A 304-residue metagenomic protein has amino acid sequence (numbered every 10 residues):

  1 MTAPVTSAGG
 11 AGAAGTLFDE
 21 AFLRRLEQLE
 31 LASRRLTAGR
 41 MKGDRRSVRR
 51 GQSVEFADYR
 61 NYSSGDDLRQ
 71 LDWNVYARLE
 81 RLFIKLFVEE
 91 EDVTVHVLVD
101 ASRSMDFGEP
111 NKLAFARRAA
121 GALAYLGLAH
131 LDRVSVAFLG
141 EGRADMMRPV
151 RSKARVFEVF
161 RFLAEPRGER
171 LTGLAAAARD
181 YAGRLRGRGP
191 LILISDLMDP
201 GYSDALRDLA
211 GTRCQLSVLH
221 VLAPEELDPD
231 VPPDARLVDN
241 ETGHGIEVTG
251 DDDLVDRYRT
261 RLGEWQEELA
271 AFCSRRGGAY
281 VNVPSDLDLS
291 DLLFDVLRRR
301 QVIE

Functional and structural regions predicted by a protein language model:
M1-R45, R60-D66, V75, E80 (+2 more regions): Exposed, interaction-prone extracellular/peripheral surfaces
R49-S53: A positional/architectural concept
L68-Q70: N-terminal juxtadomain amphipathic helix that follows a signal peptide/anchor or precedes a small N-terminal auxiliary
